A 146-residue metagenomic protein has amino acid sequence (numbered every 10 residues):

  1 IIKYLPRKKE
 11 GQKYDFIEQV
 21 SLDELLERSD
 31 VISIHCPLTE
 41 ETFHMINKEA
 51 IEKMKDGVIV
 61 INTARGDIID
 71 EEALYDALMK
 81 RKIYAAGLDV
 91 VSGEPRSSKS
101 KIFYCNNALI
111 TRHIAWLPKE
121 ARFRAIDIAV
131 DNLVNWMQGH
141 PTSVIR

Functional and structural regions predicted by a protein language model:
I1-D56: Rossmann-like dinucleotide/phosphate-binding beta-alpha-beta segment
G57-R146: Rossmann-like dinucleotide-binding domain for NAD(H)/NADP(H)
